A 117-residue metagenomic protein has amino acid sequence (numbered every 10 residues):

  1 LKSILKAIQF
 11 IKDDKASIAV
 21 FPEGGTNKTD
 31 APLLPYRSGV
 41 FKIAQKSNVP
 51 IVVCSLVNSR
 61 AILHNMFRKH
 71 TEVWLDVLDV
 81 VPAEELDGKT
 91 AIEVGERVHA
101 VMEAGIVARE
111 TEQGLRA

Functional and structural regions predicted by a protein language model:
I4-A117: Non-catalytic C-terminal accessory region of glycerolipid acyltransferases and related lyso-lipid remodeling enzymes
